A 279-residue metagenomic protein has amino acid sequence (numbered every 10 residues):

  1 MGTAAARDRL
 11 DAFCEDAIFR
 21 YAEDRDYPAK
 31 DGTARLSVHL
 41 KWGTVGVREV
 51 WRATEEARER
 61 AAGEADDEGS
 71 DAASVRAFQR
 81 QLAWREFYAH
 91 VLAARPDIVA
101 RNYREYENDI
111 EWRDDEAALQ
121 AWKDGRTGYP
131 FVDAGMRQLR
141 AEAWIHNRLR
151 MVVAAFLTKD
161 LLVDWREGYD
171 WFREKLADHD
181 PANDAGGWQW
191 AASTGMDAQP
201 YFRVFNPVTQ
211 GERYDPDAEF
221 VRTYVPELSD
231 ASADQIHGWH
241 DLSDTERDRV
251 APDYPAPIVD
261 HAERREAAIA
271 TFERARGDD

Functional and structural regions predicted by a protein language model:
M1-N102, D215, E219-D279: Glycine/tryptophan-enriched, flexible segments
R7, Y129, D133-M136, Y169 (+1 more regions): Hydrophobic core segments within long, regular secondary-structure runs in both alpha- and beta-rich folds
A34-L36, D115-A121, V132-L139, R150-L157 (+1 more regions): Glycine- and acidic
E55, L92, P96, R137-R140 (+7 more regions): Hydrophobic alpha-helix feature that most strongly marks membrane-spanning transmembrane helices and their immediate
A73-H90, L139-W188, D215-E219: Structured ligand/cofactor/substrate-binding pocket environments in proteins
R80, R85, A89-V132: Aromatic-anchored, charged helix-turn/loop surface patch used as a conserved interaction hotspot
E107-R113, W171-P255, V259-D260: C-terminal, helix-dominated tail/subdomain
L119-T127, L139-I145, K159-V163, Q210-E212 (+1 more regions): Short, contiguous acidic/charged loop-to-helix segments that flank catalytic cores in large enzymes
